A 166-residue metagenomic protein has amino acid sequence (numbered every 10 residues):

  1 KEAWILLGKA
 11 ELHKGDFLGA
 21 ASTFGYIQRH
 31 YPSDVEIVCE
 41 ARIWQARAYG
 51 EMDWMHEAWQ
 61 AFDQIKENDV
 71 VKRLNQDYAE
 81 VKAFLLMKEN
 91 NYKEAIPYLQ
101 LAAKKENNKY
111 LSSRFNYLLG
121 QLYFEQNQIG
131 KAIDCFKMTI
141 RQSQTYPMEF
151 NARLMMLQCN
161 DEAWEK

Functional and structural regions predicted by a protein language model:
K1-K166: Acidic, polar-rich low-complexity tracts and alpha-helical solenoid repeat scaffolds
